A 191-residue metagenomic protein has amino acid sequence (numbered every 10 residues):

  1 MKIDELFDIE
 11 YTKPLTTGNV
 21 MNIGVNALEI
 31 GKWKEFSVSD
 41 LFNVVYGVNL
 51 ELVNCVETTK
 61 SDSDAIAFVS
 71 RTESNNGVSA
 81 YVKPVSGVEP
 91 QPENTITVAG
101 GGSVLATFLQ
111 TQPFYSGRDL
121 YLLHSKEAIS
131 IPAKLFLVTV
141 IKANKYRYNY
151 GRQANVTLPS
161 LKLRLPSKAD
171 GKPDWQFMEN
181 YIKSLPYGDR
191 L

Functional and structural regions predicted by a protein language model:
M1-N76, K168-L191: Non-catalytic DNA-recognition/assembly elements of restriction-modification systems
K34, S39-K162: DNA target-recognition domains and sequence-specific DNA-contacting regions of bacterial/archaeal
L165: IQ-motif-like calmodulin-binding regions
